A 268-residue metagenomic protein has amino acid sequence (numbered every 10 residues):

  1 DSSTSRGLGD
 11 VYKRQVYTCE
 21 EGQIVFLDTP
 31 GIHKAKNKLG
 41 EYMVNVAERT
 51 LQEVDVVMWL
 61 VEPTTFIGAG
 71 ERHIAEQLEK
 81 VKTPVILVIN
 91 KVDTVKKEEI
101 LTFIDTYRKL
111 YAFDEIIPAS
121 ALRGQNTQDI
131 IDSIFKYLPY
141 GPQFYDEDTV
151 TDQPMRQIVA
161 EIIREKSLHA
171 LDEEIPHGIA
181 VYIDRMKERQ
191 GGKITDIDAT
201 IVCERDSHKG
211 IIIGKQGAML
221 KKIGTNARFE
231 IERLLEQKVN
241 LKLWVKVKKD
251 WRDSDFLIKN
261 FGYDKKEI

Functional and structural regions predicted by a protein language model:
D1-Q15: Single conserved hydrophobic/aromatic residue that forms the stacking wall/gate of nucleotide- or nucleobase-binding
G9, H33-K34, F66-I67, V95-K96 (+1 more regions): Catalytic P-loop NTPase motifs of RecA-like helicase/translocase cores
K13, D28, N90, S120: Active-site glycine-centered loops adjacent to acidic/histidine catalytic or metal-binding residues that shape
V16-E20, A35, T50-V57, V81 (+9 more regions): Conserved, well-folded catalytic cores of nucleic-acid-processing and energy-transducing macromolecular machines
Q23-L39: Switch II (G3) loop of P-loop NTPases
N45-D114: Conserved C-terminal guanine-recognition region of P-loop GTPase G domains, centered on the G4
P84, D93-V150: Canonical P-loop GTPase G-domain recognition
M155-I268: P-loop NTP-binding site
